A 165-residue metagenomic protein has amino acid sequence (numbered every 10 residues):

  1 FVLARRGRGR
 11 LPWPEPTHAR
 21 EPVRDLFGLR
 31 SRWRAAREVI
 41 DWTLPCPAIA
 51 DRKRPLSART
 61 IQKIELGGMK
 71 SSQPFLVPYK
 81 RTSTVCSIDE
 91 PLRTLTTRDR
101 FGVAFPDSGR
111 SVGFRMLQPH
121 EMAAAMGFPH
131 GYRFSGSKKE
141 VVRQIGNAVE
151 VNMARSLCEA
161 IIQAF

Functional and structural regions predicted by a protein language model:
F1-T94: Class I S-adenosyl-L-methionine
R93, T97-E121: A glycine-rich dinucleotide-binding beta-alpha-beta segment and adjacent secondary-structure elements that constitute
S111-S137, V141: FAD-binding beta-loop-beta segment adjacent to the flavin cofactor pocket
E150: A helicase ATPase "motif cassette" and its flanking acidic/Ser/Thr-rich regulatory loops
A154: Acidic-aromatic/histidine active-site loop/patch
C158: Catalytic and binding regions of secreted/periplasmic enzymes and modules that target cell-wall glycans
I161-F165: Short, hydrophobic alpha-helical segments
